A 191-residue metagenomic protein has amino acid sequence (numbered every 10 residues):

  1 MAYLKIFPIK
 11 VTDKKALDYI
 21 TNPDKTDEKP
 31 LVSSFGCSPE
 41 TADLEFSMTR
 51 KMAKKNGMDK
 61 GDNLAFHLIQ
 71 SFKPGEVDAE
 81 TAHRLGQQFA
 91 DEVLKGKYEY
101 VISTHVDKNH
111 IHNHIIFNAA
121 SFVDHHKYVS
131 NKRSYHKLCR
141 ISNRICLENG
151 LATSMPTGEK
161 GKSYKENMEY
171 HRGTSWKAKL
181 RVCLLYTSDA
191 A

Functional and structural regions predicted by a protein language model:
M1-S188: N-terminal nicking endonuclease/strand-transfer module with a His-rich metal-binding environment and a catalytic Tyr
A191: Short, basic-rich loop-to-helix N-cap that marks the start of a DNA-contacting helix
